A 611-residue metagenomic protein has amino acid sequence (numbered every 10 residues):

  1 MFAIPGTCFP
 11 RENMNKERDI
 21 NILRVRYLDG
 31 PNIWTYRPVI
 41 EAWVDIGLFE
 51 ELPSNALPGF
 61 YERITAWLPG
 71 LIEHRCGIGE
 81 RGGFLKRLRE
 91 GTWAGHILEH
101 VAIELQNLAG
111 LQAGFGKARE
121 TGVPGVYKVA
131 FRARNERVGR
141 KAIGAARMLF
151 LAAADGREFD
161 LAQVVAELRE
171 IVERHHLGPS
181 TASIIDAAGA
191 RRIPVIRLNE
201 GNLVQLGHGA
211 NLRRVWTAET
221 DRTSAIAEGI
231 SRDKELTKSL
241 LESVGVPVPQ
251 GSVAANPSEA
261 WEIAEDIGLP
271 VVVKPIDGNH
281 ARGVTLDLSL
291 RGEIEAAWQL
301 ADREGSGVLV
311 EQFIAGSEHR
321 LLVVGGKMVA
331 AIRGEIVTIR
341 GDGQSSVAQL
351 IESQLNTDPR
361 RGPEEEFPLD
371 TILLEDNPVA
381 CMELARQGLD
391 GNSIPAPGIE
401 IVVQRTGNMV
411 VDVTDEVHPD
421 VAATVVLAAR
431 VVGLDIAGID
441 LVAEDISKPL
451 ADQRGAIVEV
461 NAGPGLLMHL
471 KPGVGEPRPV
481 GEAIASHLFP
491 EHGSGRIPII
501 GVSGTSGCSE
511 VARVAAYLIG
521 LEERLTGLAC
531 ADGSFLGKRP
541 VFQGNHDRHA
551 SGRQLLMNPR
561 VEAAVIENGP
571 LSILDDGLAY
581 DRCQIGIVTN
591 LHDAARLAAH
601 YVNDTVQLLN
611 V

Functional and structural regions predicted by a protein language model:
F2-A190, K327-A330, E335-D342, S346-Q349 (+1 more regions): ATP-dependent carboxylate activation and anion-phosphoryl transfer catalytic cores that bind Mg-ATP to form
P58, G189, R213-I372, P419-A422 (+1 more regions): Active-site nucleotide/adenylate-binding loops and adjacent lid/helix of ATP-dependent enzymes
P124-V126, A130-D266, N279: Conserved N-proximal alpha/beta basic substrate-recognition cap immediately N-terminal to, or forming the N-lobe
V195, V248, V271, V308 (+2 more regions): Hydrophobic anchor at the start of a short beta-strand that flanks the dinucleotide cofactor-binding loop
G305, L434, R560-A563: Short, high-confidence coil segments that cap the C-terminus of an alpha-helix and link into the following beta-strand
L350-N408: Extended, charge-rich helix/loop segments that form flexible, surface "patches" used to engage negatively charged
I499-A515, I519: Glycine-rich phosphate-binding P-loop
A516-V611: ATP-dependent carboxylate-amine ligase catalytic core
